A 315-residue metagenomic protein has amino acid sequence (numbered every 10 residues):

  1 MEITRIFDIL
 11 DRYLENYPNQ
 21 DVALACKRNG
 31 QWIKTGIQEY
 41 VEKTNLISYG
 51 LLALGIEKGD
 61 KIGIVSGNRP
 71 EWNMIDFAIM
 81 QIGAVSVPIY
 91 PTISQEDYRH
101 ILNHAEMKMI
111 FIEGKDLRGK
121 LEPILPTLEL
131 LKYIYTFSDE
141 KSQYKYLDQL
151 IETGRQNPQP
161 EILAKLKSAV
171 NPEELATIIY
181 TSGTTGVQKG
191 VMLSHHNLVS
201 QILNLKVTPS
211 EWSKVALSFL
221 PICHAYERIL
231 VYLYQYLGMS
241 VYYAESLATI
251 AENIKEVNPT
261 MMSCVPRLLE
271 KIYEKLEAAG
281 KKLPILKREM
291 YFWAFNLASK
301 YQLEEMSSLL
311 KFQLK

Functional and structural regions predicted by a protein language model:
M1-T4, R118, E122, L147-L175: Flexible, low-complexity linker/hinge segments
Q20-V22, T136, Q156-Y180, V187 (+1 more regions): Conserved pre-ATP/AMP-binding loop-to-beta segment of ANL
A23-F77, S94-R99, D148-R155, H195: Conserved AMP-binding/adenylate-forming core of the ANL superfamily
K34-Q38, A176-I202: Conserved AMP-binding A3 loop
V41-L46, P172, V191-E211: Conserved structural elements of the adenylate-forming
K61, G67-V87, P91-Q95, N103-M109 (+2 more regions): A short helix-loop-beta submotif of the ANL/AMP-binding
Q81-T153: Structural core segment of the AMP-binding/adenylate-forming
V199-S218, I222-K315: Conserved AMP-binding/adenylation subdomain of ANL enzymes
